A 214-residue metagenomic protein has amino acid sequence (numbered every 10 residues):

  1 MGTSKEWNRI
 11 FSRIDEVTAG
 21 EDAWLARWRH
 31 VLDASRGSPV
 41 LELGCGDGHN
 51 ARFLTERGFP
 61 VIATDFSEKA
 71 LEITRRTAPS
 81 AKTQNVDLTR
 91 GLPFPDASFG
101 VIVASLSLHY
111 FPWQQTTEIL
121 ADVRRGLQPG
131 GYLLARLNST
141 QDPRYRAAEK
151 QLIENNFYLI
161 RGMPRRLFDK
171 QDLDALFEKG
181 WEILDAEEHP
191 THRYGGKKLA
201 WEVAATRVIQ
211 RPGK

Functional and structural regions predicted by a protein language model:
M1-R36, G46-G91, Q115, Y132-Q210 (+1 more regions): Class I (Rossmann-like) S-adenosyl-L-methionine-dependent methyltransferase catalytic domain, capturing the SAM-binding
E42: Class I SAM-dependent methyltransferase core
L92-I102: A short acidic, Gly/Pro-enriched loop at the edge of an enzyme's catalytic core that lines a small-molecule cofactor
G100-Q115: A short SAM/SAH-binding and catalytic strip from SAM-dependent methyltransferases
T117-P129: A short glycine-rich, Lys/Arg-flanked "PGG" loop and its adjoining helix->strand segment in the class I
